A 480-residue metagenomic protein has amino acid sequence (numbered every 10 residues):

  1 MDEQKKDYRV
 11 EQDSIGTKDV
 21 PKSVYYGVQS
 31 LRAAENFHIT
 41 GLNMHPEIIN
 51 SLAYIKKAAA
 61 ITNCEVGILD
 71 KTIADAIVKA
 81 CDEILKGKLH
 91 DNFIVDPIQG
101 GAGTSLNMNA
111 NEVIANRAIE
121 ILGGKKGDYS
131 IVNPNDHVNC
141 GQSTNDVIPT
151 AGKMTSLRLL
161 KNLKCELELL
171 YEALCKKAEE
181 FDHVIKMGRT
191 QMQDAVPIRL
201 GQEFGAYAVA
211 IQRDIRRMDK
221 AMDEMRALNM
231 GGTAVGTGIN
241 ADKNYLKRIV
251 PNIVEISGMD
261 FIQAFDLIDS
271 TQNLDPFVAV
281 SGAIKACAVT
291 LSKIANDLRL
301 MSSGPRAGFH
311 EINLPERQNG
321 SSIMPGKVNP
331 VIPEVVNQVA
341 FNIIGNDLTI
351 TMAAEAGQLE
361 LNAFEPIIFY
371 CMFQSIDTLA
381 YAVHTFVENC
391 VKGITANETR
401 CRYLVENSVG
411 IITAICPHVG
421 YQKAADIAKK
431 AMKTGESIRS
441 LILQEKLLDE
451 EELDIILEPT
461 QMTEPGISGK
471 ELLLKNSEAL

Functional and structural regions predicted by a protein language model:
M1-L480: Conserved, well-structured ligand/cofactor-binding cores
